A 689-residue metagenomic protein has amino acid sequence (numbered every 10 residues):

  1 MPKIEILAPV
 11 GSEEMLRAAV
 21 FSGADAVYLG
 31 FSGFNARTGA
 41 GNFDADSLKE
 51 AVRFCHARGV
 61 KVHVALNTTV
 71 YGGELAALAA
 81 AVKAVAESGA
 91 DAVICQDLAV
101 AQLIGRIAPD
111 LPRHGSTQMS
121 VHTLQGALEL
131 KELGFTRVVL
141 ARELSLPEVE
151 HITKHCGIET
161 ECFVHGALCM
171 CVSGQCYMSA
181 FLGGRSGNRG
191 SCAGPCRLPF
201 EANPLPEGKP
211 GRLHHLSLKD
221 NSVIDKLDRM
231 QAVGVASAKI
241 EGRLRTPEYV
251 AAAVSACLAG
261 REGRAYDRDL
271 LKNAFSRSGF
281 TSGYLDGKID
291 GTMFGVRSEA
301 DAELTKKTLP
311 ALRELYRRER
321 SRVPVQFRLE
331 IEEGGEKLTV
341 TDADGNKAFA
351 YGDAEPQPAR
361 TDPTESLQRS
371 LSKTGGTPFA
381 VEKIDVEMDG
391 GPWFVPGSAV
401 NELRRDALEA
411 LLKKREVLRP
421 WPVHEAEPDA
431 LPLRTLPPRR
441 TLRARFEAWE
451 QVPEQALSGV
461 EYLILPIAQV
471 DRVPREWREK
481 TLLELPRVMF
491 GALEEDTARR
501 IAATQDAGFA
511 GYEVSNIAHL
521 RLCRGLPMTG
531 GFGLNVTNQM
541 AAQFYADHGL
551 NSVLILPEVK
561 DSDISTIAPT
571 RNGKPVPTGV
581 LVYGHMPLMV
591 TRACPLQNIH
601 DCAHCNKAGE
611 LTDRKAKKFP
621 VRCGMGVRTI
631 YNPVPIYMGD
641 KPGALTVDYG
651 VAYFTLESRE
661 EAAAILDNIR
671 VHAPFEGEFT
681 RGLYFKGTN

Functional and structural regions predicted by a protein language model:
M1-S22, A26-R37, K49-A86, C95 (+4 more regions): Surface-exposed amphipathic alpha-helical tracts and adjacent flexible/coil segments at the periphery of soluble enzymes
F43-L48: Glycine-rich, highly charged phosphate/nucleotide-binding loops
C95-L98, Q102: A mid-sequence interfacial segment
M119: Conserved catalytic-core segments of large NTP-driven translation/proteostasis enzymes
H122: Active-site PLP-lysine loop of aminotransferase-like
